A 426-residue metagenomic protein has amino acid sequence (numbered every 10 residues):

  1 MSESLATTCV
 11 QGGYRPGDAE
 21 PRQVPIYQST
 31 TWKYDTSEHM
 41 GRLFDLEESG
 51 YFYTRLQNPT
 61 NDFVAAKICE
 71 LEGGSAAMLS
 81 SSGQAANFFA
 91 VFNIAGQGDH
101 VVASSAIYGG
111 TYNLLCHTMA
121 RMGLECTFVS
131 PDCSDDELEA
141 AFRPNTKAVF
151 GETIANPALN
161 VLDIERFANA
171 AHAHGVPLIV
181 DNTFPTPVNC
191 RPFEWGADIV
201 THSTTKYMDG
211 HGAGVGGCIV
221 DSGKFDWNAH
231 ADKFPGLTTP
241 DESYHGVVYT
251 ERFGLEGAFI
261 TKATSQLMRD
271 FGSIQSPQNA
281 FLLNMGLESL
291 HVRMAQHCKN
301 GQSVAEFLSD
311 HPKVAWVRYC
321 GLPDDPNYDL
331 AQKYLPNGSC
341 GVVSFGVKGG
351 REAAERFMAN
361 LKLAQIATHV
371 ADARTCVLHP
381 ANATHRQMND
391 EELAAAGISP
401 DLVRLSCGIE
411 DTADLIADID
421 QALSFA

Functional and structural regions predicted by a protein language model:
M1-N58, A66: N-terminal "arm"/small-domain region of PLP-dependent enzymes with the aminotransferase-like
A6-R15, A77-H311: Conserved PLP-enzyme active-site core in the AAT-like
T31, S222-F225, V347-G350: Short loop segments at secondary-structure junctions
T36-F88, G110-T118: Conserved N-terminal alpha-helix of the aminotransferase class I/II PLP-enzyme fold
G73, N145, K313-W316, L363 (+1 more regions): Glycine-centered tight turns that cap/initiate beta-strands
C116, E125-C126, A140, P144-K147 (+4 more regions): PLP-dependent enzyme catalytic core of the Aspartate aminotransferase-like
V220, S344-G346, S406-G408: Short hydrophobic/aromatic beta-strand micro-patches that form the beta-sheet surface supporting nucleotide- or nucleic
F271-I274, Q278-A280, M285, S289 (+4 more regions): Conserved small-domain helix->loop->beta segment predominantly found in fold-type I
